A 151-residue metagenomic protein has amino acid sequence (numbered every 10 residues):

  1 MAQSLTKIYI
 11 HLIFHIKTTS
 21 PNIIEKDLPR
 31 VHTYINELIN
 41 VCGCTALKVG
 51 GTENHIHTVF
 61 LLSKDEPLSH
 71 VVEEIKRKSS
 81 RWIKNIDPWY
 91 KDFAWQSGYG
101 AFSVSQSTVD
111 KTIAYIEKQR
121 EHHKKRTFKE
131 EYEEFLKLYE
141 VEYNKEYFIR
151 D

Functional and structural regions predicted by a protein language model:
M1-D151: Basic nucleic-acid-binding interfaces
